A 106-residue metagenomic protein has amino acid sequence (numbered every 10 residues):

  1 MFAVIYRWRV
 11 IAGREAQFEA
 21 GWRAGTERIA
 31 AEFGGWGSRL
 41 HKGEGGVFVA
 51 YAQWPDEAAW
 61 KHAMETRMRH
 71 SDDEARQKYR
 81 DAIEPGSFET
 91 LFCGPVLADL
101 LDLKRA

Functional and structural regions predicted by a protein language model:
F2-W8, V49: Active-site-flanking beta-strand signature of metal-NTP-handling nucleotidyl enzymes and homologous cyclase-like
A3, G37-S38: Short hydrophobic/aromatic beta-strand element in the GNAT-like acyltransferase core that lines or flanks the acyl-donor
R7, F92-L97: Short amphipathic
R7-V10, W54: Short, histidine-centered active-site or binding-site loop motifs used for metal coordination, general acid-base
R9-A20: Short, surface-exposed ligand-recognition loops at beta-strand->loop->(often short) alpha-helix junctions that present
A12-G13, G46, A58: A short, structured loop/turn motif at beta-sheet edges
A24-G37, Q53-C93, A106: An amphipathic, aromatic/His-enriched active-site/gating alpha helix that lines ligand/cofactor pockets
L40-G45: A short beta-turn/loop motif at secondary-structure boundaries
